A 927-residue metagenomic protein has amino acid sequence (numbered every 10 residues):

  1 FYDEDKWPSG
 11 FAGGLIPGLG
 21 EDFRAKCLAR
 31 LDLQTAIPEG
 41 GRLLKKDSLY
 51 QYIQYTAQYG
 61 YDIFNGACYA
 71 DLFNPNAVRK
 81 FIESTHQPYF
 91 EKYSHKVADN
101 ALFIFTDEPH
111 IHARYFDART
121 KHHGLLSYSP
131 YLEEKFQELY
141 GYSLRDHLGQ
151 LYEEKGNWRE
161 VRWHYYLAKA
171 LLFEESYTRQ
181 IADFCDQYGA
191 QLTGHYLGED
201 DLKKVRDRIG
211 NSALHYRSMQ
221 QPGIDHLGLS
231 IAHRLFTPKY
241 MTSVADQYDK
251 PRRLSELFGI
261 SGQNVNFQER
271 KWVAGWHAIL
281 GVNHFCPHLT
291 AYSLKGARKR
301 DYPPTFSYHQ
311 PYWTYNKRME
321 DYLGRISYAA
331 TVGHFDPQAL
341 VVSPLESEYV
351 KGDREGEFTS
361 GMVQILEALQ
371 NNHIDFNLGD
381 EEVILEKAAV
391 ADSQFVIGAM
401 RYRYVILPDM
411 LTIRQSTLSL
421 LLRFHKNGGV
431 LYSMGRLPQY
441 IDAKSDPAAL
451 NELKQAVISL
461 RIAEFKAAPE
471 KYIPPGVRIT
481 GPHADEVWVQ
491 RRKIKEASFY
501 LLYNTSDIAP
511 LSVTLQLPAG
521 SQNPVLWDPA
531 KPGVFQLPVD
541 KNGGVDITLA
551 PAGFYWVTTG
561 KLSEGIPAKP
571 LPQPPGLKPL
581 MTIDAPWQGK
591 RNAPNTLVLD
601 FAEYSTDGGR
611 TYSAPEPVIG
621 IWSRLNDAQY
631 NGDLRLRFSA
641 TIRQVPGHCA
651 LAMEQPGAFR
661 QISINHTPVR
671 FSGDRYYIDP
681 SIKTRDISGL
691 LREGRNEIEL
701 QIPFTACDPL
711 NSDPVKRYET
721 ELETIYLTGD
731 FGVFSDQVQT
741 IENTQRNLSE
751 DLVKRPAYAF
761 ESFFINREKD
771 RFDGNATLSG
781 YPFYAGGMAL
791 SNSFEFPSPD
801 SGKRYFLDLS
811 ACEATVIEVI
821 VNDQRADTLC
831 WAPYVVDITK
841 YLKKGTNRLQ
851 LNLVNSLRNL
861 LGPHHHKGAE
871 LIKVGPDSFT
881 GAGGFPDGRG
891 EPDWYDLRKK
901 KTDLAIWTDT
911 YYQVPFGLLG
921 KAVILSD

Functional and structural regions predicted by a protein language model:
F1-R79, E83, S94-H95: Acidic/aromatic-lined carbohydrate-recognition and catalytic surfaces of CAZymes acting on diverse glycans
F1-W7, G13-G14, K92-F103, E108-A650 (+10 more regions): Carbohydrate-binding surfaces of carbohydrate-active enzymes
V78-H86, F90, I279, E320: Residue patterns forming the tRNA-binding/recognition surfaces of aminoacyl-tRNA synthetases and related DALR
F554, C649-L651, S688-A706, Y805 (+1 more regions): Short, well-structured beta-strand segments enriched in hydrophobic/aromatic residues within extracellular or lumenal
S563-L580, P703-V738, N855-I924: Glycine/proline-rich low-complexity spacer/linker segments in large multi-domain proteins
Q655-I662, A811-E818: Extended, low-complexity, turn-rich repeat/linker tracts enriched in Gly/Pro/Ser/Thr and Asp/Glu that occur
C830-P833: A beta-strand/beta-hairpin structural motif
